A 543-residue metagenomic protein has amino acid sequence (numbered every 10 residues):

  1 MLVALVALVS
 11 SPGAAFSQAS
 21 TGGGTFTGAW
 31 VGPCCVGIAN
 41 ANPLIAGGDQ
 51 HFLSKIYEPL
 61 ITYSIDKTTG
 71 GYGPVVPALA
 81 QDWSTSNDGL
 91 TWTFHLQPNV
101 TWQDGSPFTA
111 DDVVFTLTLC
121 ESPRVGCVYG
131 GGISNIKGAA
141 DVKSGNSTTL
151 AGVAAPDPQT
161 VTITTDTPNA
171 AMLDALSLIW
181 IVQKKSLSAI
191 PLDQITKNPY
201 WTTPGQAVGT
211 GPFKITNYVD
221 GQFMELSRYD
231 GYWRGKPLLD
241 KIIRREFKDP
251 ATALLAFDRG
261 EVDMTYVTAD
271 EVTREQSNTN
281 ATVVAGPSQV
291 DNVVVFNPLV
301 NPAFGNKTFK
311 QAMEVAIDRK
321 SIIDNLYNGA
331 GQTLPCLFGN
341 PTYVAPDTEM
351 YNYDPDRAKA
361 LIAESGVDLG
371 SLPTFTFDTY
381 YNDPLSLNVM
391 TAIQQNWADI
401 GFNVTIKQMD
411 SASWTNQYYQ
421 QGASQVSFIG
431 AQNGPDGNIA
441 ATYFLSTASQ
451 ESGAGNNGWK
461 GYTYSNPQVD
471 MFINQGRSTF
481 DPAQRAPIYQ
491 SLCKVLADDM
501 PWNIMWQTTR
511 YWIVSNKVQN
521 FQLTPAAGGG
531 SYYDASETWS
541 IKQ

Functional and structural regions predicted by a protein language model:
G28, G32, D220, A363-G434 (+3 more regions): Ligand/substrate-recognition segments at binding pockets and active sites
A29-N87, T118, Q206-T210: N-terminal lobe/hinge region of extracytoplasmic solute-binding protein
S64-T69, S177-P237, K241, D356 (+1 more regions): Gly/Pro-rich hinge or "lid" segments in bacterial periplasmic/extracellular proteins
H95, G130-P191: Surface-exposed binding/hinge segments that line and control ligand-binding clefts or catalytic entry sites
L119, W201, R228-E275, N403: Ligand-site clamp/hinge motif
F213, V300, Q332-S365, Y381-N388: Structural transition elements
T308-Q311, I323, D399-T415, Q420-G422 (+2 more regions): Extracytoplasmic/peripheral linker and loop segments enriched in polar/acidic and small residues with frequent Thr/Pro
W512-Q543: Long beta-strand-rich cores associated with HINT superfamily self-processing modules
